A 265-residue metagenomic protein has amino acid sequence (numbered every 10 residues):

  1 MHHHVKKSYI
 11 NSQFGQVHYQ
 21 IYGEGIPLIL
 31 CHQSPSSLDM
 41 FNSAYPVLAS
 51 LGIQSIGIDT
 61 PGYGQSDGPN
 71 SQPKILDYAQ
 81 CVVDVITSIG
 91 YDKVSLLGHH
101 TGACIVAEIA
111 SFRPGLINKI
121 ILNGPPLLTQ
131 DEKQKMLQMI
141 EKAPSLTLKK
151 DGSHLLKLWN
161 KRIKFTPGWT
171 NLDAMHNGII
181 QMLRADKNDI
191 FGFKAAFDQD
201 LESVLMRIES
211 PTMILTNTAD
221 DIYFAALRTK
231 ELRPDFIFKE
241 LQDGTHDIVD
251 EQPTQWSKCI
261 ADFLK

Functional and structural regions predicted by a protein language model:
M1-Q16: N-terminal cap/lid segment of alpha/beta-hydrolase-fold proteins
F14-Q65: Conserved HGGG/HGGXW glycine-rich cap/lid loop of the alpha/beta-hydrolase fold
L48, T212-D250: Conserved loop-alpha-helix segment in the C-terminal half of the alpha/beta-hydrolase fold that carries the catalytic
S50, G57-L97, T101, K258: Active-site loop/oxyanion-hole signature of alpha/beta-hydrolase fold enzymes
A107-F112, N118-K149: Flexible "cap/lid" loop of the alpha/beta hydrolase fold
D131-E132, K149-M206: Conserved alpha/beta-hydrolase catalytic His-Asp/Glu region
A196-E209, T218, L227-K230: Serine-hydrolase catalytic core
V249-D262: Post-His helix in hydrolase/transferase enzymes
